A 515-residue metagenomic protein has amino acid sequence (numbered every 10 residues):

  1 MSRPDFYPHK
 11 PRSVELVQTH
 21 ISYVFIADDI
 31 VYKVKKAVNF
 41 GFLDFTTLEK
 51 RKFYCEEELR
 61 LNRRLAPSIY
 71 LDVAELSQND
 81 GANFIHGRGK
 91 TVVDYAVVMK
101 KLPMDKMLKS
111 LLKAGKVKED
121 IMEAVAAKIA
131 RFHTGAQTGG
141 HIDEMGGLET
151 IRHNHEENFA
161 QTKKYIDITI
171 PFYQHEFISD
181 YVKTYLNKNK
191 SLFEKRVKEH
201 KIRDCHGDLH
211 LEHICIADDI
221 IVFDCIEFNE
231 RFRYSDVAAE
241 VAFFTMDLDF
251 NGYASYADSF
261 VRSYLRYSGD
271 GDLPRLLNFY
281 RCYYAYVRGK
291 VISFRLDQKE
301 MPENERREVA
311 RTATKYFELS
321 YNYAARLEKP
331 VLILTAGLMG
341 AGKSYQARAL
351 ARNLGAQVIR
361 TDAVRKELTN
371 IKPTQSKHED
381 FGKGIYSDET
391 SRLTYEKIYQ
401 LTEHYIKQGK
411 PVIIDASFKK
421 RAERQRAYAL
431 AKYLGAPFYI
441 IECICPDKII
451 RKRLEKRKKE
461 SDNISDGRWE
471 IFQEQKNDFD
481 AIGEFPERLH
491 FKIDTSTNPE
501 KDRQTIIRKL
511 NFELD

Functional and structural regions predicted by a protein language model:
M1-V97, A217-I220: Conserved NTP-binding catalytic cores of kinases and kinase-like/nucleotidyltransferase enzymes across multiple kinase
F42-E49, N83-G89, V97-L211, C215-V331: ATP-dependent phospho-/nucleotidyl transfer catalytic cores
T335: Hydrophobic anchor at the beta1->P-loop junction of P-loop NTPases
K343: Conserved lysine of the Walker
Q346: Hydrophobic positions on the alpha1 helix immediately C-terminal to the Walker A/P-loop
A351-K410: Conserved substrate/cofactor phosphate-moiety recognition/catalytic segment in nucleotide-dependent phosphotransferases
L434-L454: Conserved phosphate-donor/acceptor-positioning beta-strand/loop module used by diverse small-molecule
K456-T505, F512-D515: Small-molecule kinase domains that catalyze NTP-dependent phosphoryl transfer to phosphate-bearing small molecules
